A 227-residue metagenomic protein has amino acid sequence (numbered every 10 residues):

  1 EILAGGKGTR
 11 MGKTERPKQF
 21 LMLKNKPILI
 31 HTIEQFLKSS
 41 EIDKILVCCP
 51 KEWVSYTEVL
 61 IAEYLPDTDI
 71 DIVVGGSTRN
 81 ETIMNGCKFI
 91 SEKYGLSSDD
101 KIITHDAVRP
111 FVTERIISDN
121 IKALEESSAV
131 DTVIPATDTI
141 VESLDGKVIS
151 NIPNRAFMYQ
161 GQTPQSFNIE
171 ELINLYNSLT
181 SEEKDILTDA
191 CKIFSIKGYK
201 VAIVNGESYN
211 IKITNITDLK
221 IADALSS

Functional and structural regions predicted by a protein language model:
E1-V54: N-terminal glycine-rich phosphate-binding loop and ensuing alpha1 helix
I2, L29, G86, D106 (+3 more regions): Residue-level signal for inorganic ion chemistry
M22, F111, S166, K212-I213: Short aromatic/basic micro-patch
S55-L60: Acidic helix N-cap motif at the loop->helix transition within catalytic regions of sugar-transfer enzymes
A62-D99: Short phosphate-binding loop-to-helix
S98, F111-V204: Conserved core of the sugar-phosphate nucleotidyltransferase
I102: Short aromatic/hydrophobic "clamp" motif used to bind/position activated sugar donors
N210-S227: Hydrophobic helical membrane-anchoring modules
